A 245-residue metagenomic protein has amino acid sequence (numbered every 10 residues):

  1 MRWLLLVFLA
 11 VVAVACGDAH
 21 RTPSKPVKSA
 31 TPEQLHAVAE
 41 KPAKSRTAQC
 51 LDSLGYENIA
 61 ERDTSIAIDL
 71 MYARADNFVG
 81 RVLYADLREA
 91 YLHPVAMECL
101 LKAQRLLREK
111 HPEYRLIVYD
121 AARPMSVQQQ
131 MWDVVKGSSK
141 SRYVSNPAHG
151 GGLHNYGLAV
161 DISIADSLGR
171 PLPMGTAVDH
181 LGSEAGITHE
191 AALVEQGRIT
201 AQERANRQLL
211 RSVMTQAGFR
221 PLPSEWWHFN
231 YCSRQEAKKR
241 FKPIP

Functional and structural regions predicted by a protein language model:
M1-L4: Positively charged n-region of N-terminal signal peptides that target proteins for export
L9-A15: Hydrophobic h-region of N-terminal signal peptides that target proteins for export in Gram-negative bacteria
G17-A121, D133-S224, S233-P245: Extracytoplasmic cell-surface/polysaccharide-interacting catalytic and binding patches
P124: Segments that shape or occlude catalytic/ligand-binding pockets
V127-W132: A short acidic (Asp/Glu
F229: Conserved metal-phosphate-binding beta-hairpin within the catalytic cores of diverse ATP-dependent phosphoryl-transfer
